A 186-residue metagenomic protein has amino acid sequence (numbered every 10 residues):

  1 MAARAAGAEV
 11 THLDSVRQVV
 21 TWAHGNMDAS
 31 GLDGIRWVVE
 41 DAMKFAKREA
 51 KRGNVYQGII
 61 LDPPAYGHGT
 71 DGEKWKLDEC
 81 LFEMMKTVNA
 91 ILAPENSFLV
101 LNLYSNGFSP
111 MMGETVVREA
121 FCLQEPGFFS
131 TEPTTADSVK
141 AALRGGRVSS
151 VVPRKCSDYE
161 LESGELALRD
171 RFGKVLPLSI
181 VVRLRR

Functional and structural regions predicted by a protein language model:
M1-G7: Conserved SAM-binding loop of SAM-dependent methyltransferases across substrates and taxa, primarily the Class I
E9-D14: Conserved SAM-binding motif I beta-strand of class I
Q18-V19, V39, Y56-T87: Mobile active-site "lid"/loop adjacent to the S-adenosyl-L-methionine
Q18-V55: S-adenosyl-L-methionine
R48-A50, T70-G72, M111-M112: Short, well-ordered secondary-structure micro-motifs
L92-P94: Helix-to-beta-strand junctions that scaffold the AdoMet/dcAdoMet cofactor pocket in Class I SAM-dependent enzymes
N96-R186: C-terminal catalytic and target-recognition region of SAM-dependent MTase-like enzymes, primarily methyltransferases
